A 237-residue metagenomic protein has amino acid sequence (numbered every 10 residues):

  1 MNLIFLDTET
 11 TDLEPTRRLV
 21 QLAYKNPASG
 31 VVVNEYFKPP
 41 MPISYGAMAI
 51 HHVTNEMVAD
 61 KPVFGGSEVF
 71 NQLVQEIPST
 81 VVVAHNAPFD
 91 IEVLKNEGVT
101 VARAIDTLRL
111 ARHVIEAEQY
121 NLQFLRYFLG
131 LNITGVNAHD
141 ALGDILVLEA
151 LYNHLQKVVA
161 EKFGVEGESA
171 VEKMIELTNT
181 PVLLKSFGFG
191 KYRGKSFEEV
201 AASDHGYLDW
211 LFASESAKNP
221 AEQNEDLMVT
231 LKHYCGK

Functional and structural regions predicted by a protein language model:
M1-R103, T107, R112, E116-H139: Conserved non-catalytic scaffold segment of RNase H-like nuclease domains
G30, G46, G65-G66, G98 (+8 more regions): Residue-identity detector for glycine
N71-Q75, N153, D209: Surface-exposed alpha-helical segments enriched in charged/polar residues
P78, G143, N219-P220: Juxtamembrane/interface motifs at transmembrane-helix termini
V81-P88, E92-V93, N121-S186: Acidic, Mg2+-coordinating catalytic module of metal-dependent nucleases/exonucleases that use a two-metal-ion mechanism
T107, I145-L148, D204, L208: Short runs of predominantly hydrophobic/aromatic residues within well-ordered alpha helices that form helix-helix
H154-K237: Acidic two-metal-ion nuclease catalytic site recognized across multiple nuclease folds, prominently DnaQ/RNase D-T
